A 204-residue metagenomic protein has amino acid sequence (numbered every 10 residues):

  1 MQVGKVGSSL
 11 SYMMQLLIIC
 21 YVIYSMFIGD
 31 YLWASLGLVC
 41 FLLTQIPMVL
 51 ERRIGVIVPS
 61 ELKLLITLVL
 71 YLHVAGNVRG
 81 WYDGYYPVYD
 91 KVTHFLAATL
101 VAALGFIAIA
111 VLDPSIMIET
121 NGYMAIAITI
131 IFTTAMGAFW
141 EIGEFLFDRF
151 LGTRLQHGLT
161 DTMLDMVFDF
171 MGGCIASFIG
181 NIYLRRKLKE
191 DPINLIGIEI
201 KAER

Functional and structural regions predicted by a protein language model:
Y24-L32, R53-I54, G80-V88: Membrane-interface helix caps and helix-loop-helix hairpins in membrane proteins
S35-V39, I57-V69, K91-H94: Cytoplasmic-side transmembrane-helix entry/capping segments in multi-pass membrane proteins
T44-M48, V69-V74, A102, F106 (+3 more regions): Alpha-helical transmembrane segments of multi-pass membrane proteins
V49-E61, S115-N121: Membrane-interface helix-boundary motifs at transmembrane edges
R79-W81, Y85-D90, T134-C174, F178: Interfacial helix-loop-helix junctions of multi-pass membrane proteins
L96-D113, I126, R149-L155, F170-L184: Membrane-interfacial alpha-helical segments at the cytosolic side of multi-pass membrane proteins
S115-T133: Internal alpha-helical transmembrane segments of multi-pass membrane proteins
E190-R204: Short, highly charged, low-complexity non-transmembrane loops/tails of multi-pass membrane proteins
